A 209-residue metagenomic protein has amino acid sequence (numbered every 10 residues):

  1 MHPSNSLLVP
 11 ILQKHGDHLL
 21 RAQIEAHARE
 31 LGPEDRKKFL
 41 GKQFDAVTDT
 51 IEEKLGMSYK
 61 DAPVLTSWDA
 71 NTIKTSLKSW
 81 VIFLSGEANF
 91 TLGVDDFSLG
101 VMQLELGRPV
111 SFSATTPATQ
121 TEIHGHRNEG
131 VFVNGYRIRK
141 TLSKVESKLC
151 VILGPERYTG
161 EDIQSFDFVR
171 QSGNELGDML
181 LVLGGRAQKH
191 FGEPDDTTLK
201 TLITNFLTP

Functional and structural regions predicted by a protein language model:
M1-S85: N-terminal subdomain of lithium-sensitive/metallo-dependent phosphomonoesterases centered on the IMPase/IPPase/PAP
H15, L19, I51, L55 (+5 more regions): Residue-level signal for inorganic ion chemistry
Q43, L92, R170-Q171: Short Gly/Pro-enriched turn/cap motifs at secondary-structure boundaries
S67, I82-S85, T116, D178 (+1 more regions): Acidic active-site catalytic centers that drive phospho-/nucleotidyl reactions and related ester hydrolyses
K74-N128: DPxDG-like acidic metal-binding loop motif
N134-G135: Short strand-turn-strand beta-turns centered on an Asx-Gly dipeptide
K140-P209: An extended, acidic
